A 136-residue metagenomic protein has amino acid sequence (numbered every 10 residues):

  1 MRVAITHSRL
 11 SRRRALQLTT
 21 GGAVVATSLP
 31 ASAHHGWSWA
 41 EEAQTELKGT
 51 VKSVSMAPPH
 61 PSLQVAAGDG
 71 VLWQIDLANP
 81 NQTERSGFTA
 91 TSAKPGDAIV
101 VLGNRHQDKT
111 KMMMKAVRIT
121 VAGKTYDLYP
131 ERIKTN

Functional and structural regions predicted by a protein language model:
M1-R14, L18-S28: N-terminal secretory signal peptides
S32-Q44: Short boundary/loop segments of OB/S1/cold-shock single-stranded nucleic-acid-binding domains
A43-P59: Structural detector for short beta-strands of small beta-barrel domains
P58-A66: Short aromatic-glycine-enriched beta-strand elements
G70-N79: A short macromolecule-binding patch
R85-V100: Short nucleic-acid-contacting surface segments enriched for D/E, G, S/T with interspersed K/R
H106-Y129: OB-fold/S1-family single-stranded nucleic acid-binding modules
